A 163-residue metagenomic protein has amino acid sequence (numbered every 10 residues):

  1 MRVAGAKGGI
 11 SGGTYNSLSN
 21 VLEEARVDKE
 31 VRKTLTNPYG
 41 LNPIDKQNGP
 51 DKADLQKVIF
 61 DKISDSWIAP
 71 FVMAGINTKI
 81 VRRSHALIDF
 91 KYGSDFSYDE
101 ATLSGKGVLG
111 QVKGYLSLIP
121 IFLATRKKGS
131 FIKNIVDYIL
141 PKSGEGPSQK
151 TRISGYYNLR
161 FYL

Functional and structural regions predicted by a protein language model:
M1-L163: C-terminal catalytic/substrate-binding lobe primarily of soluble NAD(P)-dependent oxidoreductases
